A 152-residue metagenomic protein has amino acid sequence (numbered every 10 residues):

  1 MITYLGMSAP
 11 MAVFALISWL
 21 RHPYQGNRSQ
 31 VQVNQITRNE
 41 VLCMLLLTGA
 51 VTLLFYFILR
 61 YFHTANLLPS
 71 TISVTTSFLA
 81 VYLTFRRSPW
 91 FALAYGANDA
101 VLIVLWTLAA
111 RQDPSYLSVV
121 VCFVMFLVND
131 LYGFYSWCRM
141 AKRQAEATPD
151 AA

Functional and structural regions predicted by a protein language model:
M1, A50-L54, A100-L108: Hydrophobic alpha-helical transmembrane segments and adjacent interfacial helices in integral membrane proteins
M1-I2, F57-N66, L108-S118: Helix-coil boundary and interhelical linker segments in multi-pass alpha-helical membrane proteins
I2, V41-L45, L93, V120: Hydrophobic alpha-helical transmembrane segments
T3-M11, S70-T76, G96-D99, S118-L127: Hydrophobic core segments of alpha-helical transmembrane domains in multi-pass membrane proteins
G6-Q25, C138: Membrane-water interface of transmembrane alpha-helices
V13-L16, F78, L131: Hydrophobic residues within the alpha-helical transmembrane core of Major Facilitator Superfamily
S18-T76: Membrane-proximal helix-loop-helix units in multi-pass membrane proteins
T84-A152: C-terminal transmembrane-bundle signature of multipass membrane proteins, characterized by strong activation on
